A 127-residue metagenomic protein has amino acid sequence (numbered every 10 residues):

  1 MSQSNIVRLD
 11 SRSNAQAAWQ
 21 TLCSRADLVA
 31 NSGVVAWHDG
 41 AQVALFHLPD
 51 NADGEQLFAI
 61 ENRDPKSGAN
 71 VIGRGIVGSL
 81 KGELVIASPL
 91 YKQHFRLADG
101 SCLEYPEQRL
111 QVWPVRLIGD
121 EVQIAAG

Functional and structural regions predicted by a protein language model:
M1-E83, R96-L97, R109-G127: N-terminal pre-ligand scaffold of iron-sulfur
D64, S88-Y91: Short cysteine clusters
P106: Active-site loop/oxyanion-hole signature of alpha/beta-hydrolase fold enzymes
